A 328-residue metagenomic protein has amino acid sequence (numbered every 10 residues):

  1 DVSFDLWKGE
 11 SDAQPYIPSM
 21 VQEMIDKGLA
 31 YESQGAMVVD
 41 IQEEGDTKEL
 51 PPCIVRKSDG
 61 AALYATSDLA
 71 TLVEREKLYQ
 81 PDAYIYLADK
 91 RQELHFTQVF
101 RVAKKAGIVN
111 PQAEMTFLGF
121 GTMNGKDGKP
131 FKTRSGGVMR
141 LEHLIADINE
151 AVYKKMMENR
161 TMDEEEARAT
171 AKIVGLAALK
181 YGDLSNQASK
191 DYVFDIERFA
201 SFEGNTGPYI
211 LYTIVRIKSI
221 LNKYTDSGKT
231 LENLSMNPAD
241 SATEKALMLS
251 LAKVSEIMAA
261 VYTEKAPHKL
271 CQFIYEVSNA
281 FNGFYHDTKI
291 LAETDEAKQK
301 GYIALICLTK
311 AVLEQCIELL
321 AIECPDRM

Functional and structural regions predicted by a protein language model:
D1-M328: Non-catalytic interaction-recognition regions
